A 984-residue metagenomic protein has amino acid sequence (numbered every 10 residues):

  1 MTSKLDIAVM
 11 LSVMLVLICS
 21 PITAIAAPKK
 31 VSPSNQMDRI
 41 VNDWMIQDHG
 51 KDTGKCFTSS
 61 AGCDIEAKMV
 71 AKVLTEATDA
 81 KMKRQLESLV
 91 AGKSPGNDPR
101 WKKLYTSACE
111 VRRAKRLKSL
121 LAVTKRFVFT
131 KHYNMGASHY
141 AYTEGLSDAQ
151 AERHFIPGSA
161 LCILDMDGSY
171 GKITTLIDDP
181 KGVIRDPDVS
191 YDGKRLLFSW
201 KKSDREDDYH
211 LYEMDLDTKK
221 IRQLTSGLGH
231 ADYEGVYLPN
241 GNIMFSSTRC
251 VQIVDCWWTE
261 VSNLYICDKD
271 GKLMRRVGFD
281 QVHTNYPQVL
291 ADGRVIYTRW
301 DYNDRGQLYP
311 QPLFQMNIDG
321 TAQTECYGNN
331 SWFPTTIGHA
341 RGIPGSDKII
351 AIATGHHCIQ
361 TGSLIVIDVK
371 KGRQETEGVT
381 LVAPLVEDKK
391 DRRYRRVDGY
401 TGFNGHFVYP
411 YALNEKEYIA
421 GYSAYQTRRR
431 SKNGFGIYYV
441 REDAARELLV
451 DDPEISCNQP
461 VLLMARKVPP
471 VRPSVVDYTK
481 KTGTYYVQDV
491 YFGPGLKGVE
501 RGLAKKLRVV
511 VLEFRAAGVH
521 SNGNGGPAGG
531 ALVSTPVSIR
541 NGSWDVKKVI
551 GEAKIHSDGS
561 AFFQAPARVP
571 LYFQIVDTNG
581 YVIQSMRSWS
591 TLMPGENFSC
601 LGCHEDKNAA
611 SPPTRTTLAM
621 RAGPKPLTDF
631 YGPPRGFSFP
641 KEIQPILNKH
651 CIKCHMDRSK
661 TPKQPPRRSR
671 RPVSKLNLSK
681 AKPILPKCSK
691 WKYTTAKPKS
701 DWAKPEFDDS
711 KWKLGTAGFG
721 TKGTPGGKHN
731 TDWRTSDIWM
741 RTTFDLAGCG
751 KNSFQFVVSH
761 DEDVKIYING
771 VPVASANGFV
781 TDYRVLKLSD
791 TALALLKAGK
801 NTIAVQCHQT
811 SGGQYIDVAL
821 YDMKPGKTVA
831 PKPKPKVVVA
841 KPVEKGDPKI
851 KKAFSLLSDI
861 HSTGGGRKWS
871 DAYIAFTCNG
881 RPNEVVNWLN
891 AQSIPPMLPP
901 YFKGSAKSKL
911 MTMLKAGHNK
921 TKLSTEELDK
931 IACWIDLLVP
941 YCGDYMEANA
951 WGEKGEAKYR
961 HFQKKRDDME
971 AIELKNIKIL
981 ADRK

Functional and structural regions predicted by a protein language model:
A27-I65, R84-A91, P95-R112, V123-T124 (+10 more regions): Aromatic- and Gly/Pro-enriched helix-to-coil junctions and flexible linker segments
A122-V123, Y191-D192, L238-N240, L290-D292 (+2 more regions): Residue-level detector of Asp-centered blade-edge/turn motifs that repeat once per structural unit in beta-propeller
F129-T130, R195-S199, I243-S247, V295-R299 (+2 more regions): Residue position within the beta-strands of beta-propeller blades
N134-P180, K202-D204: Beta-propeller domains
G158-A160, E206-Y212, I253-N263, R305-F314 (+2 more regions): Structural motif
S169-G182, D215-A231, D268-V282, N317-T336 (+4 more regions): Multi-bladed beta-propeller domains
R615, R671-K699, S789-V837: An acidic-aromatic loop/edge-strand motif
W712, S736, F744-G770, I803: Aromatic-lined ligand-binding clefts that engage carbohydrates, nucleic acids, or primary amines
